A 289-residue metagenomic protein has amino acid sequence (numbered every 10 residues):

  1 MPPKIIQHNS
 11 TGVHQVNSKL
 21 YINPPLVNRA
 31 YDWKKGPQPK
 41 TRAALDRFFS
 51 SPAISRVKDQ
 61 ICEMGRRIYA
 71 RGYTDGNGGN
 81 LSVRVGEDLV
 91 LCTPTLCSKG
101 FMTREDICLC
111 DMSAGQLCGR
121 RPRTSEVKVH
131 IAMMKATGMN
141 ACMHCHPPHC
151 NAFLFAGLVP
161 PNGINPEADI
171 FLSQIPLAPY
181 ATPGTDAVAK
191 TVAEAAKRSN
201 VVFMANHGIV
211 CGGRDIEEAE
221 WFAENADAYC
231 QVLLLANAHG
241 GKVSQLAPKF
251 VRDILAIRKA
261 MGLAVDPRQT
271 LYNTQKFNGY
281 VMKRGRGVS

Functional and structural regions predicted by a protein language model:
N17-S289: Glycine-rich flexible loops
